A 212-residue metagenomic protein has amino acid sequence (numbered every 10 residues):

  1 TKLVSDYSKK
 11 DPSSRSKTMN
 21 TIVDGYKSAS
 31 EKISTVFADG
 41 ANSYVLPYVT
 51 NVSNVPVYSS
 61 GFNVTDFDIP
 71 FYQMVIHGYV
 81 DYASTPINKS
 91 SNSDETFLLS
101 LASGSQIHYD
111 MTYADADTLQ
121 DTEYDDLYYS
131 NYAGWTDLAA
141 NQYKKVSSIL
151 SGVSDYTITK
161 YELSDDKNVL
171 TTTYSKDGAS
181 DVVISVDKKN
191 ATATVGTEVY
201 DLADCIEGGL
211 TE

Functional and structural regions predicted by a protein language model:
T1: Soluble catalytic regions of membrane-associated enzymes that act on cell-envelope and secretory-pathway components
V4-E212: Active-site-proximal substrate-binding groove within the catalytic cores of carbohydrate-active enzymes
